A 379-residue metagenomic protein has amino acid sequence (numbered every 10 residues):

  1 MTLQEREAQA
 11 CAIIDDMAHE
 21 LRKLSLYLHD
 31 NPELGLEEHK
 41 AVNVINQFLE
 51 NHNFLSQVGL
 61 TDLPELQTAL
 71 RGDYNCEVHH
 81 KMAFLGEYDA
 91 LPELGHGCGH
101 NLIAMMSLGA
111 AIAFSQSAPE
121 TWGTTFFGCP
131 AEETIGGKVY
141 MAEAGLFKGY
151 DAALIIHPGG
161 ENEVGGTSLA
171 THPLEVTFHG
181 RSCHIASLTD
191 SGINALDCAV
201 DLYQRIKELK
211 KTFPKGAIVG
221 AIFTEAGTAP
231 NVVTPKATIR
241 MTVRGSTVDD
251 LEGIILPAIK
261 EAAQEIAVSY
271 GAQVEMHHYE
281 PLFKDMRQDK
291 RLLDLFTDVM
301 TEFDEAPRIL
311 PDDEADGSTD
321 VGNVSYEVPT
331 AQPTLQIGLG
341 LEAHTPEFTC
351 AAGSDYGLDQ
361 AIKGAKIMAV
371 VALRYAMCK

Functional and structural regions predicted by a protein language model:
T2-W122: Acidic/His- and Gly-rich active-site-bordering loop/insert found across diverse amide/peptide-bond hydrolases
I14, A18-L21, V42-N46, S107 (+6 more regions): Hydrophobic face of alpha-helices
L28, F84, H100, F126 (+7 more regions): Divalent metal-coordination and catalytic microenvironments
I45, M106-F114, G137, A199-I206 (+1 more regions): Buried hydrophobic packing segments
T68-Y74, D89-L102, L108, P119-T234 (+2 more regions): Histidine/acidic-residue-rich, glycine-tolerant segments that coordinate divalent metal ions
V78-F84, A170-T177, P235-A237, A331-P333: Short coil-to-beta-strand
H80-A83, T124-T125, D151-L154, T330-Q332: Structural motif
V200-K379: Metal-dependent amide/peptide-bond hydrolase catalytic core, centered on the "pita-bread" metallohydrolase fold
